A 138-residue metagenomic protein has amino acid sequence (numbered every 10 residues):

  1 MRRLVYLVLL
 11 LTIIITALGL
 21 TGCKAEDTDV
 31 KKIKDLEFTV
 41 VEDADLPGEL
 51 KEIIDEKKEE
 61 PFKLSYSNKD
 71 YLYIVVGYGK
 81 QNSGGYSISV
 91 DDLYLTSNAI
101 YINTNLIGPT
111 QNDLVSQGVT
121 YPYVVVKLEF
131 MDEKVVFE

Functional and structural regions predicted by a protein language model:
L4-L10, L18-E138: Exposed, flexible binding/inhibitory loops of compact, secreted disulfide-stabilized domains
